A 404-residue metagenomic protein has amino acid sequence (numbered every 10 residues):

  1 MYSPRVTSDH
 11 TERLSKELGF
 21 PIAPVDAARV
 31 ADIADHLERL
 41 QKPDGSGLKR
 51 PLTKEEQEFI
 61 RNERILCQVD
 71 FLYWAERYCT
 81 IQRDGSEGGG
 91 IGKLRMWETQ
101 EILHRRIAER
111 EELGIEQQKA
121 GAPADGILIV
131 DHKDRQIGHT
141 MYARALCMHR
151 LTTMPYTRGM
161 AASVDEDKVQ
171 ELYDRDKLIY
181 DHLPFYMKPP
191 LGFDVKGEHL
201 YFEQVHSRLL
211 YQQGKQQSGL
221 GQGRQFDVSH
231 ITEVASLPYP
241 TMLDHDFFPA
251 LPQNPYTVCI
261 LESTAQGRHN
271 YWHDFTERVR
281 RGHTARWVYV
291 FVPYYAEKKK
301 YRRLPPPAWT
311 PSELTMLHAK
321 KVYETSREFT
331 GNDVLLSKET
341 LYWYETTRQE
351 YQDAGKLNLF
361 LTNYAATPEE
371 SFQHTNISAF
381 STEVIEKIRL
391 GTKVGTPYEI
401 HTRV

Functional and structural regions predicted by a protein language model:
M1-V404: Phosphate/NTP-binding elements of NTP-utilizing enzymes
